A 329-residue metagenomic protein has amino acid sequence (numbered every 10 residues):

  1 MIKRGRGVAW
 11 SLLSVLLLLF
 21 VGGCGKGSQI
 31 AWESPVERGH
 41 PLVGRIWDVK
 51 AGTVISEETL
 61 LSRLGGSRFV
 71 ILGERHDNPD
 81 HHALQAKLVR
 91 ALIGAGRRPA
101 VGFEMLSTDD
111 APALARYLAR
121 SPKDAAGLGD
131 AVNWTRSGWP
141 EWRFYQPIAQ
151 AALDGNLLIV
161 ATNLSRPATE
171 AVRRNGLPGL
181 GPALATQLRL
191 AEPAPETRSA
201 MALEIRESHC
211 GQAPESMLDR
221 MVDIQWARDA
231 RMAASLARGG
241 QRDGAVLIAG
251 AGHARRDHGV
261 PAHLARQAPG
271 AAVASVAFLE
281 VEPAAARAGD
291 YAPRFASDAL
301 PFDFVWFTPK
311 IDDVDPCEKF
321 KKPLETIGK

Functional and structural regions predicted by a protein language model:
I2-L12: Bacterial N-terminal signal peptides that target proteins for export
F20-G23: C-terminal motif of bacterial Sec signal peptides marking the signal peptidase cleavage site
G25-S67: N- or domain-start disorder-to-order transition segments that initiate the globular core
S28-P35, R231, G239, D243 (+1 more regions): C-terminal regions of proteins
V43, L64-G73, G127-V132: Acidic/histidine-rich, surface-exposed loop or edge segments in extracytoplasmic proteins
G52-T53, E57-G94: Zymogen propeptides
H76-G102, T108-A119: Membrane-embedded segments
P112-G239: A substrate-binding/cap region within the structured catalytic cores of diverse enzymes
